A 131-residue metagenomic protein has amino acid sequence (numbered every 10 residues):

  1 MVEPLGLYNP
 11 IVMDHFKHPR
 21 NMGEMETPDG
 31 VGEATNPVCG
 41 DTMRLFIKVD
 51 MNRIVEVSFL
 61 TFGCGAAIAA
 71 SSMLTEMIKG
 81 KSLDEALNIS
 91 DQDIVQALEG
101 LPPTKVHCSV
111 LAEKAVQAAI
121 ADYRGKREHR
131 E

Functional and structural regions predicted by a protein language model:
M1-E26, V31-E33, V55, K81-E131: C-terminal binding/interaction regions
P19, N36, K48, F59-G63: Short glycine- and Lys/Arg-enriched binding-loop motifs that mark or flank ligand-binding interfaces
N36, D41-N52: Short beta-strand elements
C39, T61-A70, C108: Short, thiol/selenol-centered motifs that function as redox-active sites or metal-ligating centers
M51-F62, E99: Immediate flanking context of iron-sulfur cluster ligation sites
A66-K81: Alpha-helical support elements that line or immediately flank enzyme active sites and cofactor-binding pockets
